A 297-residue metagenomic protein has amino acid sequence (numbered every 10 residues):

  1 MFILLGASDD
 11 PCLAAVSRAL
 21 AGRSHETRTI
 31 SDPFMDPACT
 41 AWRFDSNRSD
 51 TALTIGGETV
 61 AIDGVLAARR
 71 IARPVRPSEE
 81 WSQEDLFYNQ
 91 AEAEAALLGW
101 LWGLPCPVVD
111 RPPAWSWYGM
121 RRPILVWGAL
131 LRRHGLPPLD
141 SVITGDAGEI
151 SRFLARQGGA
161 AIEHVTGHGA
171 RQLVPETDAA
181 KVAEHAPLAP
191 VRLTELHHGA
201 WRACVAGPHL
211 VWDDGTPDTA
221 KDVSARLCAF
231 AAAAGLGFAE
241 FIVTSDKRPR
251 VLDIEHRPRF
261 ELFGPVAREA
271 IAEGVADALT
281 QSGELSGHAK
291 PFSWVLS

Functional and structural regions predicted by a protein language model:
M1-I3: Extreme N-terminal starter segment of soluble prokaryotic enzymes
A7-A19, D32-P138: Conserved N-proximal alpha/beta basic substrate-recognition cap immediately N-terminal to, or forming the N-lobe
L20, A147-A234: Phosphate-binding site of ATP-dependent enzymes
S24, D45-R48, G56, V205-L210 (+1 more regions): Short acidic-glycine loop/turn motifs at beta-strand connectors
W117-G167: Loop-centered beta-sheet repeat module
D140, A161, R192, F238-F241: A short linear hydrophobic-aromatic micro-motif
L227, G237-K247: Short glycine-rich, acidic/polar surface loops and turns
A232-A233, S245-S297: C-terminal active-site "lid" helix and adjoining low-complexity regulatory extension at the edge of ATP-using catalytic
